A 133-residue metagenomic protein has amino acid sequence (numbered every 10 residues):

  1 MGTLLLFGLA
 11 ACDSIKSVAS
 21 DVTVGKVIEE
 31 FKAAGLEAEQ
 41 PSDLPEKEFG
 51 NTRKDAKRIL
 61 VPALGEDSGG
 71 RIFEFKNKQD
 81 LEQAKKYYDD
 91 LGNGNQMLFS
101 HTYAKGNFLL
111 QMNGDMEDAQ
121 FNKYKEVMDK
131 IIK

Functional and structural regions predicted by a protein language model:
M1-L4: Sec-dependent N-terminal signal peptides
G8-A11: C-terminal motif of bacterial Sec signal peptides marking the signal peptidase cleavage site
D13-K16: Bacterial signal peptide processing site
A19-P41: Post-signal peptide N-terminal segment of mature Sec-exported envelope proteins
F31, G35-A38, Q79, G92 (+1 more regions): Sec/Tat-exported extracytoplasmic proteins
P45-D67: Secretory pathway targeting signatures of secreted, lumenal, and periplasmic proteins
L64-E82, F108: A short acidic-to-branched-hydrophobic micro-motif
D89-K133: A short, solvent-exposed beta-edge/loop patch
